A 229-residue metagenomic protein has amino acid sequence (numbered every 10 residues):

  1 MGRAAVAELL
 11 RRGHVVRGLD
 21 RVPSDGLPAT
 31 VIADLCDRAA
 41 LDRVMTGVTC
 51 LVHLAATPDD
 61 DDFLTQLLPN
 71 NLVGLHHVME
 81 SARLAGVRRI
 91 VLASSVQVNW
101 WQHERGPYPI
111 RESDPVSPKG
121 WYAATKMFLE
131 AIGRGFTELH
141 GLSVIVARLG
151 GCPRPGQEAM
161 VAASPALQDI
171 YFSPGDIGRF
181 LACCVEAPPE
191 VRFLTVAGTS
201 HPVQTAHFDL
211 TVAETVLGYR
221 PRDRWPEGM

Functional and structural regions predicted by a protein language model:
G2-R3: N-terminal Rossmann-fold NAD(P) dinucleotide-binding loop
R21-D37: Rossmann-fold cofactor-recognition segment
A33-N70: NAD(P)H-binding glycine-rich loop region in Rossmannoid oxidoreductase-like domains and their noncatalytic homologs
C36, Q66-H77, A124-T125, F172: Glycine-rich NAD(P)-binding loop of the Rossmann-fold in SDR/ketoreductase-type enzymes
P69, R105-H140, V144: Catalytic helix-loop patch of NAD(P)-dependent Rossmann-fold dehydrogenases
H77-S117: Conserved Rossmann-fold NAD(P)-dependent oxidoreductase catalytic core, especially the SDR/UDP-sugar
L149-E158, Y171-F193: Alpha-helical substrate-binding/gating segment
M160, F193-R220: Conserved C-terminal active-site "lid" loop/helix of NAD(P)H-dependent oxidoreductases that clamps the redox cofactor
